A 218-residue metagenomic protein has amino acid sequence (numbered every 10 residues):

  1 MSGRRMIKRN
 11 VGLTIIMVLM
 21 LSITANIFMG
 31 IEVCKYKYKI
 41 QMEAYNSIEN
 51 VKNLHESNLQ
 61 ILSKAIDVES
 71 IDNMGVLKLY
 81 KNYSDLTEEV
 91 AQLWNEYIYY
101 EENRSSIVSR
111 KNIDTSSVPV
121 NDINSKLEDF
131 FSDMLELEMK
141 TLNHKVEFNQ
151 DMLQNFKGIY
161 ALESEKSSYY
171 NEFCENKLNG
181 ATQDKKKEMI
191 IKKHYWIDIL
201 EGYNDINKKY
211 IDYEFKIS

Functional and structural regions predicted by a protein language model:
M1-I7: N-terminal Lys/Arg-rich, disordered targeting/topogenic segments
N10-I16, A44, V76-L79: Alpha-helical transmembrane segments of integral membrane proteins
V11-M29: Hydrophobic membrane-insertion alpha-helices, especially the h-region of bacterial N-terminal signal peptides
I23-N46: Transmembrane signal-anchor/signal-peptide helices with a preference for the extracytoplasmic
I48-M74: Short extracytoplasmic
A65-Q154, K185, M189-Y213: Alpha-helical segments in soluble extracytoplasmic regions
V146-D184: Mature extracytoplasmic/lumenal regions of exported proteins
I217-S218: Short, solvent-exposed mixed-charge patches
